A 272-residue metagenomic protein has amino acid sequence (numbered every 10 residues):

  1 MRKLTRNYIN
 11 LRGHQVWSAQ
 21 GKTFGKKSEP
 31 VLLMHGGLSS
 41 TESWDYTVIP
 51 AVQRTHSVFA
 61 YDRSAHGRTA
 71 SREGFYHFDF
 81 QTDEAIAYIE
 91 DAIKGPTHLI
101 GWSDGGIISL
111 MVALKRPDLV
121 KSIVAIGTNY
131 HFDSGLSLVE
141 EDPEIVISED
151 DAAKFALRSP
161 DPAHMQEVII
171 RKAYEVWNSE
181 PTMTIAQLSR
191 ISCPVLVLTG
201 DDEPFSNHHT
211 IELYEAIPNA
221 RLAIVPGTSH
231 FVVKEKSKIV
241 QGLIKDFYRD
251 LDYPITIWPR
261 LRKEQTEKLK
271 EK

Functional and structural regions predicted by a protein language model:
H14-R68: Conserved HGGG/HGGXW glycine-rich cap/lid loop of the alpha/beta-hydrolase fold
G37, G101-S103: Conserved alpha/beta-hydrolase "nucleophile elbow" surrounding the catalytic nucleophile
Y46, F59-H98: Active-site loop/oxyanion-hole signature of alpha/beta-hydrolase fold enzymes
I107-K115, L119-A153: Flexible "cap/lid" loop of the alpha/beta hydrolase fold
R171-Q187, D201: Active-site nucleophile elbow and catalytic-triad environment of alpha/beta-hydrolase enzymes
I191, V197-T199: Short beta-strand/loop motif that positions the catalytic acidic residue of the alpha/beta-hydrolase fold
P204-H209: Conserved alpha/beta-hydrolase "acid-adjacent" motif
P226-K272: Catalytic active-site module of serine/aspartate enzymes centered on a nucleophile-bearing elbow/loop
